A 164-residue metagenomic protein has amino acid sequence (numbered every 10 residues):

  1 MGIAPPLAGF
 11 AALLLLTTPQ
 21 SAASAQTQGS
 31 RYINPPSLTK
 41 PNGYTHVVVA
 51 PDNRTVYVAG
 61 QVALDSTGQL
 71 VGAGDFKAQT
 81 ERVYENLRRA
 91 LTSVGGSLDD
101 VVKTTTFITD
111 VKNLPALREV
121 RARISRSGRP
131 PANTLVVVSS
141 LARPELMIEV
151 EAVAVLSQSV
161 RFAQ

Functional and structural regions predicted by a protein language model:
M1-I3: N-terminal secretory signal peptides that target proteins for export/translocation
P6-E85, R89-V94, D99-V102, T109-Q164: N-terminal presequence-like segments and the immediate start of the first folded domain
